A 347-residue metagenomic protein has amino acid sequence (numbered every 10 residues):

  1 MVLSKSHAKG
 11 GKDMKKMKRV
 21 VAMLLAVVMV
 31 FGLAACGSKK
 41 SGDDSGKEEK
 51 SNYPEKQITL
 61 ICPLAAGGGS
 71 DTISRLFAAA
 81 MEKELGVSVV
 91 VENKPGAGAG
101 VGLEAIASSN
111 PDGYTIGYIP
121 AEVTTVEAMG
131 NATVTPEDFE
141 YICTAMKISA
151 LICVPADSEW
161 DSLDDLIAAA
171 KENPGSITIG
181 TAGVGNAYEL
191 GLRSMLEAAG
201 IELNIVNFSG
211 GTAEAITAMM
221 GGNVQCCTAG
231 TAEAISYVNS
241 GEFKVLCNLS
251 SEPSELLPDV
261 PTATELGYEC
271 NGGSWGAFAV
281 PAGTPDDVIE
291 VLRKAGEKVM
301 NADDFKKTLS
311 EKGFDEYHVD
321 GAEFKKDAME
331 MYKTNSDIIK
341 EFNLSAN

Functional and structural regions predicted by a protein language model:
M1-T59, S345-N347: Short, low-complexity disordered leader/linker segments with a strong preference for bacterial N-terminal type II
M29, I58, G67, S74 (+13 more regions): Residue-level signal for nonpolar/aromatic packing positions in well-ordered secondary structure
K47-D138, S176, I201-Q225, E316-H318 (+1 more regions): N-terminal (or domain-start) structured segment
E55-Q57, E197-A198, L203, D287-N347: An extracytoplasmic/periplasmic, membrane-proximal ligand-sensing/linker region
T72, L76, A80, E84 (+15 more regions): Extracytoplasmic/secreted proteins, especially bacterial periplasmic and envelope-associated proteins
S108-Y114, A128-E214, W275-T308: Hinge/capping helix and adjacent helix->loop/strand transition within the periplasmic-binding protein
S176, G180-V184, Y188-V260: Ligand-binding pocket segment of bilobal, Venus flytrap-like solute-binding proteins
E233-N301, K333: C-terminal lobe and pocket-closing loops of periplasmic/extracytoplasmic Venus-flytrap solute-binding proteins
